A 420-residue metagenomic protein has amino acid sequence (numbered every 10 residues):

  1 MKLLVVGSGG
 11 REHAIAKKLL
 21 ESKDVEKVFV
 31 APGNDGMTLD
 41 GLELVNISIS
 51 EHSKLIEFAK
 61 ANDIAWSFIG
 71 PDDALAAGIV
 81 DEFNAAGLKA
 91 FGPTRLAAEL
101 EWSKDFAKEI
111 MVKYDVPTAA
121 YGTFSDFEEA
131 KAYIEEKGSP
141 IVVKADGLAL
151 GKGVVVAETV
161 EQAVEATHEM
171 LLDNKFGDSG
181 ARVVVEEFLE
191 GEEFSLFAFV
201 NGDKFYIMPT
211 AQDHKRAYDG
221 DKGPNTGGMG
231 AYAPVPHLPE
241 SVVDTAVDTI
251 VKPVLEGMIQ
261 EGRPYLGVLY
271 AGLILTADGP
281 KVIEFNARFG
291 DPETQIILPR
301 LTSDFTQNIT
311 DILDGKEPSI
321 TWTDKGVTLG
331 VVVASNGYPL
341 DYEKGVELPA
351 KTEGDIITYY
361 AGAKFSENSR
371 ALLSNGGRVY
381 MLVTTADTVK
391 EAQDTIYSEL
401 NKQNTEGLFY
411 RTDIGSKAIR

Functional and structural regions predicted by a protein language model:
M1-T94: ATP-binding N-terminal substructure of ATP-dependent carboxylate-amine bond-forming enzymes
V5, W102-R182, S241-K252: Active-site nucleotide/adenylate-binding loops and adjacent lid/helix of ATP-dependent enzymes
E21, T38, F91, K113-D115 (+12 more regions): Solvent-exposed alpha-helices and their adjacent loops that cap or buttress functional pockets in soluble metabolic
T38-G41, I56-E57, E99-D105, Y218-D219 (+1 more regions): Short, charged, surface-exposed secondary-structure boundary motifs
A157-P292: Internal nucleotide-binding/catalytic subdomain
V247-L269, N286-E347, K351-D355: Active-site "cap" helix and flanking loop/linker of ATP-utilizing ligase/carboxylase catalytic domains
T310-R420: Peripheral (often C-terminal) accessory segments that flank ATP-dependent C-N-forming ligase machineries
